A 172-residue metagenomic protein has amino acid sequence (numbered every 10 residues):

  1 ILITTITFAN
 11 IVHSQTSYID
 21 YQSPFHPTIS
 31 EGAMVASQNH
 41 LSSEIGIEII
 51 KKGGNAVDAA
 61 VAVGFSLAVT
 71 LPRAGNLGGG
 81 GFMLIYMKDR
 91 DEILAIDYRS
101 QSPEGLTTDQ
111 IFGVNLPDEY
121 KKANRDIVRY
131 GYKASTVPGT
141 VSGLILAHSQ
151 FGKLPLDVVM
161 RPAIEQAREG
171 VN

Functional and structural regions predicted by a protein language model:
I1-N10: Bacterial N-terminal signal peptides
Q15-E44, E48, A56-V57, V61-N172: Noncatalytic scaffold domains of N-terminal-nucleophile
